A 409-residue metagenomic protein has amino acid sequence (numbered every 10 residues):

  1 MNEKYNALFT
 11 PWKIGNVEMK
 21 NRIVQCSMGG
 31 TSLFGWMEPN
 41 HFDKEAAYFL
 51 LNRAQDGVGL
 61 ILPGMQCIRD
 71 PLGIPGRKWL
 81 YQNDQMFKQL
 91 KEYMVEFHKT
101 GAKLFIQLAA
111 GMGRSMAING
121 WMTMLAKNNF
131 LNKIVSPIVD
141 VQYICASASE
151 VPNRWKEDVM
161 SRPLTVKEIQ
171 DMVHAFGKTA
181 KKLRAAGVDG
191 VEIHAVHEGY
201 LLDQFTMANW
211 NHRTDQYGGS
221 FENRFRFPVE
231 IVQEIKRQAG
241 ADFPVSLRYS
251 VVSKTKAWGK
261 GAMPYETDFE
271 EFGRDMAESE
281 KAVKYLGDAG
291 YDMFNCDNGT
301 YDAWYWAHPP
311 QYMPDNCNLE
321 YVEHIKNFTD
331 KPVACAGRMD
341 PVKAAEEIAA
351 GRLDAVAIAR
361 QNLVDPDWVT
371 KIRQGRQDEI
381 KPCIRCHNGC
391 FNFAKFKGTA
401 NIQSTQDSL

Functional and structural regions predicted by a protein language model:
M1-L409: Flavin-dependent oxidoreductase catalytic cores
